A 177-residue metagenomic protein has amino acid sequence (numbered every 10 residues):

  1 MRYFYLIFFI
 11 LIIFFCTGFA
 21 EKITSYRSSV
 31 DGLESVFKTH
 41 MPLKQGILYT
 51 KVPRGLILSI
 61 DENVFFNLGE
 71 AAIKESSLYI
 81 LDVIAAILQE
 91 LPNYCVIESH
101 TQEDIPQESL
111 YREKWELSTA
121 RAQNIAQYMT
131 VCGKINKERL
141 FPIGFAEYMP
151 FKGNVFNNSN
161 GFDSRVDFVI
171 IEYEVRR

Functional and structural regions predicted by a protein language model:
M1-R54, A71: N-terminal targeting leaders that direct proteins to extracytoplasmic destinations
R27, V52, A71, E75 (+1 more regions): Periplasmic OmpA-like peptidoglycan-binding domain that tethers envelope proteins to the cell wall
E34-P42, G69-S99, E103, T130 (+1 more regions): Periplasmic peptidoglycan-binding/anchoring modules of Gram-negative envelope and division proteins
K44-G46, P92, K137, D163: Short secondary-structure junction motifs
G55-E62: Short, aliphatic-rich beta-strand segments
